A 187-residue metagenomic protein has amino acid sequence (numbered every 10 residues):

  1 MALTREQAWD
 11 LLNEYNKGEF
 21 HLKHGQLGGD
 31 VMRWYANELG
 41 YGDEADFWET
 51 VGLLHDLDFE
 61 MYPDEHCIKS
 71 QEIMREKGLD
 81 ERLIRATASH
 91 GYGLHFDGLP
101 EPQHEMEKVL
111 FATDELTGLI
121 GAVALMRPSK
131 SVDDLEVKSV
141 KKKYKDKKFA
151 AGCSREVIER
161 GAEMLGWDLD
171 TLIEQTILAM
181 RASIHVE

Functional and structural regions predicted by a protein language model:
M1-Y62: Acidic/His-rich, divalent-metal-binding segments that scaffold phosphate/diphosphate chemistry
E6-D10, I68, E81-R82, H104 (+3 more regions): Generic alpha-helical secondary structure signal
K23-Q26, E107, T171: A generic "alpha-helical surface" signal
D30-N37, E72, E76, L178 (+1 more regions): A generic structural signal for well-ordered alpha-helical segments enriched in polar/charged residues
Y41-K147: Divalent metal-dependent catalytic cores for phosphoryl transfer on phosphate-bearing substrates
E76, V132-Q175: Divalent-cation-assisted or electrostatically stabilized phosphate/pyrophosphate-binding catalytic cores
D170-V186: Charge-biased, low-complexity intrinsically disordered regions
